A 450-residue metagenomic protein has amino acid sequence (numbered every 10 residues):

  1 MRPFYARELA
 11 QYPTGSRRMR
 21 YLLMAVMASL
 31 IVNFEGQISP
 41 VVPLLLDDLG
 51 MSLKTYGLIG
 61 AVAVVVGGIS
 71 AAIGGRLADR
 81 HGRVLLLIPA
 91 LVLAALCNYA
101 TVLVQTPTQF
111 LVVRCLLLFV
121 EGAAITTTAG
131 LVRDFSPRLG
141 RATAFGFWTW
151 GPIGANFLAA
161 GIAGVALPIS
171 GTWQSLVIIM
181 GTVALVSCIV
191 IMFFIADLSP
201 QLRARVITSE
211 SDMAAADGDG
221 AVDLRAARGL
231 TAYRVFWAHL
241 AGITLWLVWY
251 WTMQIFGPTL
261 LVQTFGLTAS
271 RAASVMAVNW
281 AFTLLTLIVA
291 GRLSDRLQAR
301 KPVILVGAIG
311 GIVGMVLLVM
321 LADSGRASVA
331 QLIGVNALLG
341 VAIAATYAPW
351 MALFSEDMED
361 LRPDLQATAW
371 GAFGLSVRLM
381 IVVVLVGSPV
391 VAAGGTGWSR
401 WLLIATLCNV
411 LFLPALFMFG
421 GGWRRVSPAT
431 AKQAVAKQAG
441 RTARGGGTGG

Functional and structural regions predicted by a protein language model:
G36, V64-A72, N156-F157, W280-L284 (+2 more regions): Residue-level signature of mid-helix packing/kink "hotspots" within the transmembrane helices of 12-pass Major
I38-S39, R234-A277, Y347, M351: Extracytoplasmic gate region of multi-pass secondary transporters
I69-Q105: Conserved MFS/SLC helix-loop-helix module at the cytosolic interface between two early adjacent transmembrane helices
A71-G82, L287-A299: Helix-to-loop junctions at the C-terminal end of transmembrane segments in multipass secondary transporters
R80-A90, D295-I309: Cytoplasmic membrane-interface "Motif A"-like loop-to-helix N-cap segments of 12-TM Major Facilitator Superfamily
V113-P152: Cytoplasmic helix-loop-helix junction between adjacent transmembrane helices in 12-TM secondary transporters
F147-P200: Helix-loop-helix hairpin linking two adjacent transmembrane segments in secondary transporters
D360-G394: A late C-terminal transmembrane helix in Major Facilitator Superfamily
